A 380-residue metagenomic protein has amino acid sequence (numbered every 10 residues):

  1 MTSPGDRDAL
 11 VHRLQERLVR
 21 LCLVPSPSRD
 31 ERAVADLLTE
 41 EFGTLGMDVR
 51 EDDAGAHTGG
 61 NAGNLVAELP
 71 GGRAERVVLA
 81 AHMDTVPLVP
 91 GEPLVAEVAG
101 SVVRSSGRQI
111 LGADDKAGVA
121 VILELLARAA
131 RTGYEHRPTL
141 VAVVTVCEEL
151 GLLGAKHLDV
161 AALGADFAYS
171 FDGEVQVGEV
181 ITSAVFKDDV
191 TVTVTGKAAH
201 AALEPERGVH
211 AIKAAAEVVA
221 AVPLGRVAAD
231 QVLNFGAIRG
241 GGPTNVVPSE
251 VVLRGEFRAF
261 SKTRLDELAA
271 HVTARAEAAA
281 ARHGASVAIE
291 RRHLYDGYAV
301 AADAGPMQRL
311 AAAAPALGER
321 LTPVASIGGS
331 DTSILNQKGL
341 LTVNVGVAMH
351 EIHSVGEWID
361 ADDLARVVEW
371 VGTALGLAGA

Functional and structural regions predicted by a protein language model:
T2-R29, H293, H350-S354: N-terminal capping segment at the start of a domain
L14, I238, S249, E319-L375: Zn-dependent metallopeptidase/amidohydrolase metal-coordination segment
P27-A74: A non-catalytic alpha/beta surface segment that caps or lines the substrate-entry region of metallo-dependent hydrolase
G55-H57, M83-T85, Q109, L140-G151 (+3 more regions): Acidic, glycine-rich active-site loops and adjacent beta-strand->loop/helix elements that engage anionic groups
G60-E68, R73-T139, V144, D159-A161 (+2 more regions): Active-site metal-coordination/substrate-binding segment of hydrolases, especially metallo-dependent peptidases
G91-L94, A99-Q109, E135, C147-Y298: Midchain, well-structured core segments that form catalytic/ion-binding scaffolds
A127-V141, V222-Q231, A378-A380: Phosphate-handling active-site elements
K213-A228, N234, A269, L294-T342 (+1 more regions): Active-site-adjacent substrate-binding region of metalloamidase/peptidase-like peptide-processing proteins
